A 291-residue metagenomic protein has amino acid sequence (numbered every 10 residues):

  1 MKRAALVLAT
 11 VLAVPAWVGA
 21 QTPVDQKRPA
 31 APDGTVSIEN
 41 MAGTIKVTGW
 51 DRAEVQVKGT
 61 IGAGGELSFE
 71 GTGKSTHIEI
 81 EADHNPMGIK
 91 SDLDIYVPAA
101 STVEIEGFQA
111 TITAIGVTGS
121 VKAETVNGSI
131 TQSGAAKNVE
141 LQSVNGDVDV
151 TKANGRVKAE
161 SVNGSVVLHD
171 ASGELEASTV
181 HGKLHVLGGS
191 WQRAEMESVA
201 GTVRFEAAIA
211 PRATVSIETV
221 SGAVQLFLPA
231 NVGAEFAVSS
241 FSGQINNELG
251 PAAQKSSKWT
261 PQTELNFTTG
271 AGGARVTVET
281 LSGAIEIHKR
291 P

Functional and structural regions predicted by a protein language model:
M1-P291: Intrinsically disordered, low-complexity terminal regions
